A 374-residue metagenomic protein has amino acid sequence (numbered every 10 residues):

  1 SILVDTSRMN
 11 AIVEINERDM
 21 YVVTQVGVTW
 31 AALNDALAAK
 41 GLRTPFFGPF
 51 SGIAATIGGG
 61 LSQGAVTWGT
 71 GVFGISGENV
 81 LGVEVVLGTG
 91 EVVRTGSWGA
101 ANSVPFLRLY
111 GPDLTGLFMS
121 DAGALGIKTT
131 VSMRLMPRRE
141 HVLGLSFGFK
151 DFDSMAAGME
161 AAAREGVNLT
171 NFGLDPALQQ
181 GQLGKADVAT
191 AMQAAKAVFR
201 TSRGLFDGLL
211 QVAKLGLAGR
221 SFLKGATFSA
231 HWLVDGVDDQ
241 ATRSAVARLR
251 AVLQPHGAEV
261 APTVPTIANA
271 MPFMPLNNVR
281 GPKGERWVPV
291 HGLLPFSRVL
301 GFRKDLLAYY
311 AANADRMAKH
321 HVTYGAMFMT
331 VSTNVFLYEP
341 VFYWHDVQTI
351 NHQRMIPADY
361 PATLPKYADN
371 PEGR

Functional and structural regions predicted by a protein language model:
S1-M9: Glycine-rich N-terminal segment of FAD-binding domains in flavoprotein oxidoreductases, spanning the beta-loop-helix
I2, G60-S62, K185-V188: Short low-complexity, flexible loop/linker segments enriched in glycine and/or proline with clustered acidic
S7, V86-G88, S132-M136, G148-K150 (+3 more regions): Solvent-exposed residues in well-ordered beta-strands and their adjoining turns, especially edge/terminal strands
M9-A11, A39, A308, A312: Conserved helix-loop functional segments at active or binding sites
A11-I15, V23-V167, N171-G173: FAD-binding subdomain of flavoenzyme oxidoreductases
E17-Y21, E140-G144, T227-S229, W287-P289: Short, solvent-exposed beta-strand edge segments and adjacent coil->beta transition regions
M20, F46-A55, V322-V335: Core alpha/beta catalytic barrel or barrel-like domain that forms the active/cofactor pocket in diverse metabolic
A156-G373: C-terminal substrate-recognition/cap domain of FAD-linked oxidoreductases
